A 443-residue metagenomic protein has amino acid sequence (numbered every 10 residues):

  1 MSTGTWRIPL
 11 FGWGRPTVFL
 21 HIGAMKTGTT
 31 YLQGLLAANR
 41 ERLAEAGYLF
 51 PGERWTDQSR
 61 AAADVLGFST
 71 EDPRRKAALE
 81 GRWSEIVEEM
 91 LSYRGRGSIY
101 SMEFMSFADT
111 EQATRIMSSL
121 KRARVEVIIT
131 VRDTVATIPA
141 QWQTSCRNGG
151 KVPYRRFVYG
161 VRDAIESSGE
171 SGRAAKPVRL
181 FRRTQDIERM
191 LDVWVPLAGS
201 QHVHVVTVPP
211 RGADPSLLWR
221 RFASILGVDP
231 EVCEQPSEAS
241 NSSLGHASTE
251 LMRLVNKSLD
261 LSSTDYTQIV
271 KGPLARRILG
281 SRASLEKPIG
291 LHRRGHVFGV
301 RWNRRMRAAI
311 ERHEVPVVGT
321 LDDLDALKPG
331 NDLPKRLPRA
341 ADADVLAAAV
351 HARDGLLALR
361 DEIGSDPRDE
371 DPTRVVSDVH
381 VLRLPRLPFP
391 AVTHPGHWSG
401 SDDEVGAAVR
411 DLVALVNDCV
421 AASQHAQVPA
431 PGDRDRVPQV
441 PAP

Functional and structural regions predicted by a protein language model:
S2-P443: Anion-recognition interface
